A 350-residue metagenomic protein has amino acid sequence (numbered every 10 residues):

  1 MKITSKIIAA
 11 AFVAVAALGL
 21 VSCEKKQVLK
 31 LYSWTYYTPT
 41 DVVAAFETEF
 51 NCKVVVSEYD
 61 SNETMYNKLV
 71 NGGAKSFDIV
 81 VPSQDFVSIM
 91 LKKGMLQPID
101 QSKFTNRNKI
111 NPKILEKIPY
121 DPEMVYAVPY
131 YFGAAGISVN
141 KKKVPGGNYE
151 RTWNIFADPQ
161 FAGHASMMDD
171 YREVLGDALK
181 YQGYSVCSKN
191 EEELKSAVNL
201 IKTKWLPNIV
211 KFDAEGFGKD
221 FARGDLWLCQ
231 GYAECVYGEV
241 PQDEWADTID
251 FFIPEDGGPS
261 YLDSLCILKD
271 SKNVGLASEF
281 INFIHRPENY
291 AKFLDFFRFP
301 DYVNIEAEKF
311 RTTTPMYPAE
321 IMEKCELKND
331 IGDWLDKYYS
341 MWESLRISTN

Functional and structural regions predicted by a protein language model:
M1-L29, T349-N350: Short, low-complexity disordered leader/linker segments with a strong preference for bacterial N-terminal type II
C23, D263, L268-C325: Mature extracytoplasmic/periplasmic domains
C23-M90, K219: Early extracytoplasmic/lumenal segment of secretory-pathway proteins
K30-S33, V55-E58, D78-V81, P129 (+6 more regions): Structural recognition of the beta-strand scaffold that forms the well-ordered cores of secreted hydrolase catalytic
S76-F77, V81-N208, D213-A222: Extracytoplasmic ligand-binding site segments that recognize negatively charged/polar headgroups
V87-I89, L228-D247: A ligand-binding cleft/hinge motif common to bilobed small-molecule-binding domains
L194-T203, W245-K269: Periplasmic-binding protein-like
F310-N350: Extracellular/periplasmic bilobal clamshell ligand-binding domains
